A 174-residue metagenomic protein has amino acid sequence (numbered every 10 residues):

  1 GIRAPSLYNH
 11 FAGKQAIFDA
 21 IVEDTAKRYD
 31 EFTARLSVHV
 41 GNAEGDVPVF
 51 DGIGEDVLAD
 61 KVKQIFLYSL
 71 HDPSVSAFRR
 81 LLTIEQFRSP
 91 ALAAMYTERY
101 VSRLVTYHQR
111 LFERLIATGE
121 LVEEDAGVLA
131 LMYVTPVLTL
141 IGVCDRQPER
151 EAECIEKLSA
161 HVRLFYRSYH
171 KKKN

Functional and structural regions predicted by a protein language model:
G1-D24: Helix-turn-helix
A12-A16, A20, L70, F87 (+4 more regions): Residues in soluble alpha-helical coiled-coils and helical-bundle/repeat scaffolds
A16-Q64, M95, R99-R110, E156 (+1 more regions): Alpha-helical structural segments
R28-F32, L36, V40, S89 (+7 more regions): A short secondary-structure junction motif
T33, H71, S76-T83, P90-A117: Amphipathic alpha-helical packing segments from all-alpha helical-bundle domains
D51-H71, S76-I84, G127, L131 (+2 more regions): Amphipathic alpha-helical segments that line or abut small-molecule/effector binding pockets and mediate allosteric
A94, E98, S102, F112-R163: Hydrophobic/aromatic-rich alpha-helical bundle segments in the mid-to-C-terminal region
R167-N174: C-terminal effector-binding regulatory domain of bacterial HTH transcription factors
